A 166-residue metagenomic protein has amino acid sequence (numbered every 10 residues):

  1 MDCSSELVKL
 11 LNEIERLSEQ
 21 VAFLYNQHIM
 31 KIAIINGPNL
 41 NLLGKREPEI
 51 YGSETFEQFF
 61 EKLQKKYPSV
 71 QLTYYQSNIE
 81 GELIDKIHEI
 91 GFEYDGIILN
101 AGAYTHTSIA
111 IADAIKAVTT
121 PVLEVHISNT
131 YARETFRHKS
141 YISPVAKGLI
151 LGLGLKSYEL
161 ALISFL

Functional and structural regions predicted by a protein language model:
I29-I32: Extreme N-terminal starter segment of soluble prokaryotic enzymes
L43-E57: Glycine- and acidic-residue-enriched helix-capping/strand-helix junction motifs
T73-G81: Short beta->alpha junction loops
I90-I97: Short acidic/histidine-rich motifs immediately flanking catalytic phosphotransfer sites in two-component signaling
S108-A117: Short Gly/Thr/Asp-enriched flexible loops that form oxyanion-binding sites at enzyme active sites
A117-A132: Short, acidic/small-residue loops that bind anionic groups at enzyme active sites
A132-L166: Short, glycine-/small-residue-rich phosphate/pyrophosphate-handling segment
